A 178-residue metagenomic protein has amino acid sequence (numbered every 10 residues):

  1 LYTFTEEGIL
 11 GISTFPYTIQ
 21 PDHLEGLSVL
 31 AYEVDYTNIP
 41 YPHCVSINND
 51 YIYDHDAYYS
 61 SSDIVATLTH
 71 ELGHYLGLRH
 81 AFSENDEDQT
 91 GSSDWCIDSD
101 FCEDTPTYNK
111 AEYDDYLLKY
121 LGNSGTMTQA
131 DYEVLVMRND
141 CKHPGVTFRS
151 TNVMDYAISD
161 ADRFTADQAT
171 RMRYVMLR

Functional and structural regions predicted by a protein language model:
L1-E71, Y75-R178: Extracellular (secreted or membrane-anchored) zinc-dependent metallopeptidases, primarily metzincins but also closely
